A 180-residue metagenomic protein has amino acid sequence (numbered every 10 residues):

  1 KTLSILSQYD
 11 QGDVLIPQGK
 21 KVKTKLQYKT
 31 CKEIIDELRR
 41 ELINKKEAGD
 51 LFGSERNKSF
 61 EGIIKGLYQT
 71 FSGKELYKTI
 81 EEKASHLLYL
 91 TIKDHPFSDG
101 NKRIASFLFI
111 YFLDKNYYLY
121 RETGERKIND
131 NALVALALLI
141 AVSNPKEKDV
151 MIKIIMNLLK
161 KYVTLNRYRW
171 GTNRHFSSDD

Functional and structural regions predicted by a protein language model:
K1-D180: FIC/Doc superfamily catalytic core
